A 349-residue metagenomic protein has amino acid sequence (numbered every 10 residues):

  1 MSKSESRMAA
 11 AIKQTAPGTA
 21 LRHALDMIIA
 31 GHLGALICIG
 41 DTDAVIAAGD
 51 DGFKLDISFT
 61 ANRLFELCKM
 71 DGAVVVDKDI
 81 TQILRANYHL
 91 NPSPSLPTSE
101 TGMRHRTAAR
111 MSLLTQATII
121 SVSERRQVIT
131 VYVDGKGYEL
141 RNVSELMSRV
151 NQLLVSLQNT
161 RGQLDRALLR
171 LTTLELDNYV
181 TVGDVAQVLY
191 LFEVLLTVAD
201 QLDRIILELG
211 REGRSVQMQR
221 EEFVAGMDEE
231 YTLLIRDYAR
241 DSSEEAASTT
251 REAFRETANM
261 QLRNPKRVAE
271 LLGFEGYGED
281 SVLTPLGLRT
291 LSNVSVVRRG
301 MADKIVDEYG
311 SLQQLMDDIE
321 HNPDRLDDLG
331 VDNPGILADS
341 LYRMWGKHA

Functional and structural regions predicted by a protein language model:
M1-K266: Divalent-cation
D228-A349: Long, highly charged, low-complexity intrinsically disordered interaction regions that mediate electrostatic DNA/RNA
